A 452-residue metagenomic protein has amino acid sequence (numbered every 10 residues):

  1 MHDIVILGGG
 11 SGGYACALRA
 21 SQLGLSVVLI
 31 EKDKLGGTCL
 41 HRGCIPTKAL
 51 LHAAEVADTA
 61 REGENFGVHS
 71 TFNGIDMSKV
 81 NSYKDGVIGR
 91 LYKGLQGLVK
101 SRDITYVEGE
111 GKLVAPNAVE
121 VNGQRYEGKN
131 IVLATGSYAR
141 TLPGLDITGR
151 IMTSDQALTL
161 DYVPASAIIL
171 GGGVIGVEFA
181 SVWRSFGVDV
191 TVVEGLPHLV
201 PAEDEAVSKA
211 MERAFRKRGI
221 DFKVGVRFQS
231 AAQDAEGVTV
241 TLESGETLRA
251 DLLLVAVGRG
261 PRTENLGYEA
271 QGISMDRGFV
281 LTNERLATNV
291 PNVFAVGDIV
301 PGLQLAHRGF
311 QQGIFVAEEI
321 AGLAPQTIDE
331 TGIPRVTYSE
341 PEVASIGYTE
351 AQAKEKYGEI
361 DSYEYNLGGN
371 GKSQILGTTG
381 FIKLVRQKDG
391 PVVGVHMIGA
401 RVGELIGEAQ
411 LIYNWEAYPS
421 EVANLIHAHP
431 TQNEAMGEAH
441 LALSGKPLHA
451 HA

Functional and structural regions predicted by a protein language model:
M1-G10, V163-G173: Beta1/beta-strand and adjacent pyrophosphate-binding region of the FAD-binding site in flavoprotein oxidoreductases
H2, L18-L25, I30-P164, T191 (+7 more regions): Glycine-rich flavin
V5-L7, G111, Y126-G136, I169-L170 (+3 more regions): Short hydrophobic core segments
L7-G10, C16-D33, T38, I45 (+3 more regions): Flexible, glycine-rich terminal cap/loop adjacent to redox cofactors in electron-transfer oxidoreductases
G13, G176-V177: N-terminal Rossmann-fold NAD(P) dinucleotide-binding loop
A17, S21, A180, R184-S185: Gly/Ala-rich phosphate-binding loop of Rossmann-like dinucleotide-binding domains, activating on the conserved
T148-P164, T247-G322: FAD-site-proximal beta/loop scaffold in flavoenzymes
E203, V207-A210, V296-Q352, H429 (+1 more regions): A conserved FAD-binding loop/helix module that cradles the flavin
